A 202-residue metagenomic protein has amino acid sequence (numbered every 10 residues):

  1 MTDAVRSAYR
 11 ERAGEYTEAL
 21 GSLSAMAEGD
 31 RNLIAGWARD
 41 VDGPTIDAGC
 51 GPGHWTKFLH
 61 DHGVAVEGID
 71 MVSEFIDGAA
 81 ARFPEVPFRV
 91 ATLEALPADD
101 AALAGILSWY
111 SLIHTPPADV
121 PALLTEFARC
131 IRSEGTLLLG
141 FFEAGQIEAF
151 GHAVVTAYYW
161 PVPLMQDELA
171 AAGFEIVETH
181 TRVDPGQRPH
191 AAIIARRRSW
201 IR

Functional and structural regions predicted by a protein language model:
M1-V41, G145: Conserved class I S-adenosyl-L-methionine
I46, P52-A95: Class I SAM-dependent methyltransferase SAM/SAH-binding core
E94-I106: A short acidic, Gly/Pro-enriched loop at the edge of an enzyme's catalytic core that lines a small-molecule cofactor
A104-A118: A short SAM/SAH-binding and catalytic strip from SAM-dependent methyltransferases
P121-S133: A short glycine-rich, Lys/Arg-flanked "PGG" loop and its adjoining helix->strand segment in the class I
E134-F141: Conserved beta-strand signature within the Rossmann-like core of class I S-adenosyl-L-methionine
E148-L164: Acceptor-substrate binding/catalytic loop of class I
R182-R202: Core SAM-dependent methyltransferase catalytic element
